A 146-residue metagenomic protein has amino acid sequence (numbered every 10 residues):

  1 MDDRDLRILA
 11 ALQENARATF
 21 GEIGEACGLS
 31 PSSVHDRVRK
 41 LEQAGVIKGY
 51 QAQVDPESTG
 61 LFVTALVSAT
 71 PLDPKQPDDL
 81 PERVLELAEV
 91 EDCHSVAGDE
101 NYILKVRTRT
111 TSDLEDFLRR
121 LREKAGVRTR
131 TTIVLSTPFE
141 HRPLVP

Functional and structural regions predicted by a protein language model:
M1-P146: A compositional/biophysical signature of low hydrophobicity enriched in polar/charged and small residues
